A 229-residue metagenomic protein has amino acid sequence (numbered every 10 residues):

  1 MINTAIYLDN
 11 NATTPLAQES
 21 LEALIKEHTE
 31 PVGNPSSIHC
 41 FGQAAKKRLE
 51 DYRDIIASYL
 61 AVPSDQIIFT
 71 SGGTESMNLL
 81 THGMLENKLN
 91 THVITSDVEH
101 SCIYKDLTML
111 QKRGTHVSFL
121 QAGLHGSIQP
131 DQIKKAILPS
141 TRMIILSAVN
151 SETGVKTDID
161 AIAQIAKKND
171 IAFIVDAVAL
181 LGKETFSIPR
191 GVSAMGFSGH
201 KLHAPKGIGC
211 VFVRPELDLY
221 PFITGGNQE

Functional and structural regions predicted by a protein language model:
M1-E229: Pyridoxal 5′-phosphate
